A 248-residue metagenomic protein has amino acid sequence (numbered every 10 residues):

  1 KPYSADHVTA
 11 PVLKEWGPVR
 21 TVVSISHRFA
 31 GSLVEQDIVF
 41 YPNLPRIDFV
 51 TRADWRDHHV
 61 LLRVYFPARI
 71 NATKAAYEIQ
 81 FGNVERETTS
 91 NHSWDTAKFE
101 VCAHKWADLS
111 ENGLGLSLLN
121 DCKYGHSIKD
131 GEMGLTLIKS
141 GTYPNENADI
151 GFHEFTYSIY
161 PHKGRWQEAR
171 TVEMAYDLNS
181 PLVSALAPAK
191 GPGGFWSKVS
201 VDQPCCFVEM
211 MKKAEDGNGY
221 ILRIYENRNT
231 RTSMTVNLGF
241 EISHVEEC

Functional and structural regions predicted by a protein language model:
K1-C248: C-terminal (or distal) subdomains of carbohydrate-active enzymes
